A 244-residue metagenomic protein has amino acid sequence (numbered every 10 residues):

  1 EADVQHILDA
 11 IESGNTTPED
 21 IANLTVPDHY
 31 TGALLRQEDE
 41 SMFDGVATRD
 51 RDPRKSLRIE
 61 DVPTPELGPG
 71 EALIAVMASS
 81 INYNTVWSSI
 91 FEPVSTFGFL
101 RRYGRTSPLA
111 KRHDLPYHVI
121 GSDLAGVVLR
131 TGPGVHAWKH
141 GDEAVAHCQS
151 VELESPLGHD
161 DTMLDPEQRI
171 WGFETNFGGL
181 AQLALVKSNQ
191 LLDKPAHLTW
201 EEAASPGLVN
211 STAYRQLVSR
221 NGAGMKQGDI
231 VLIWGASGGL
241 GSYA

Functional and structural regions predicted by a protein language model:
I7-L24, E40-A78, Y83, K111 (+2 more regions): A short N-terminal beta-strand-loop micro-motif at the entrance of redox/enzyme domains
A10-I11, D39-K55, E92-D114, E154-E167 (+1 more regions): Charged, glycine/proline-rich intrinsically disordered loops and linkers
V26-A33: Short structural boundary motif marking the start of a folded domain
Y30, D142, G228-I230: Nucleotide donor/acceptor-binding cores
P63-S80, P93-S155, P195: Glycine-rich beta-strand-centered segment in the early N-terminal region that forms part of a ligand/cofactor-binding
E92, V151-D161, T175-S188: A structural motif shared across PLP-dependent enzymes of the aminotransferase-like
L185-D193, H197: Structured surface patches comprising rigid loops and adjacent beta-strands/short helices at the edges of well-ordered
L198-A244: Mid-domain Rossmann-like dinucleotide-binding core that forms the NAD(H)/NADP(H) cofactor-binding site
